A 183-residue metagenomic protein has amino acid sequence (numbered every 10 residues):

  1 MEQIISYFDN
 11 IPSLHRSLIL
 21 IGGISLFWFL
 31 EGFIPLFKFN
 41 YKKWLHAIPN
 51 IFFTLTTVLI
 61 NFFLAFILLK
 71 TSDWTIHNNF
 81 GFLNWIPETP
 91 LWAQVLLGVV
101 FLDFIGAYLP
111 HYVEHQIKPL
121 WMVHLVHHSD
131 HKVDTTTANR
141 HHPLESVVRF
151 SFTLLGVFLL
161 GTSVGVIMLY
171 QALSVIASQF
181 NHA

Functional and structural regions predicted by a protein language model:
M1-I4, H77-F82: Membrane-interfacial helical/loop segments at transmembrane boundaries in membrane proteins
M1-S13: Short, strongly hydrophobic alpha-helical membrane anchors
H15-I19, K42-L55: Loop-to-helix transition at the N-terminal end of transmembrane alpha-helices
I19-F29: Hydrophobic core of alpha-helical transmembrane segments in multi-pass integral membrane proteins
W28-A47: Membrane-interface helix-loop junction between the first two transmembrane segments
F29, T75-I76, I105, L109: Hydrophobic membrane-targeting signal helices
F53-L68, L83-N84, T89-A183: Membrane-embedded catalytic scaffold of the fatty acid hydroxylase/desaturase
F66-N78: Membrane-helix interface motif
